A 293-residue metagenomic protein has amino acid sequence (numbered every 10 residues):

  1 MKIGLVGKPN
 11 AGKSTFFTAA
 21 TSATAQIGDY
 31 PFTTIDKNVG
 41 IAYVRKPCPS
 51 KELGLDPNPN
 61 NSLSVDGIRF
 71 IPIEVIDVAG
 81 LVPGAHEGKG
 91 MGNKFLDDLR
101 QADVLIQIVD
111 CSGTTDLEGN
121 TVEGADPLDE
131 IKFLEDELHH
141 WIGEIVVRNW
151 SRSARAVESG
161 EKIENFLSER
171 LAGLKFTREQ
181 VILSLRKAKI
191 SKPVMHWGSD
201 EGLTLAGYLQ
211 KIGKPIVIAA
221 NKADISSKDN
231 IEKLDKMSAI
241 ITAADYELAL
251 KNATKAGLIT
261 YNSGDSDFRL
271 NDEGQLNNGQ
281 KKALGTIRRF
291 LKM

Functional and structural regions predicted by a protein language model:
M1-E158, R170, K211, P215: Conserved G1/Walker A P-loop phosphate-binding module
N58-D66, T177-Q180, L270-Q280: Short, surface-exposed, charge-dense and proline/glycine-enriched linear segments
V122-D126, G198, T254-K255: Alpha-helix capping and helix-coil boundary motifs
I145, R155, K162, P215-V217 (+1 more regions): Canonical P-loop GTPase G-domain recognition
V157-K233: Non-catalytic, charge-rich alpha-helical accessory subdomains
